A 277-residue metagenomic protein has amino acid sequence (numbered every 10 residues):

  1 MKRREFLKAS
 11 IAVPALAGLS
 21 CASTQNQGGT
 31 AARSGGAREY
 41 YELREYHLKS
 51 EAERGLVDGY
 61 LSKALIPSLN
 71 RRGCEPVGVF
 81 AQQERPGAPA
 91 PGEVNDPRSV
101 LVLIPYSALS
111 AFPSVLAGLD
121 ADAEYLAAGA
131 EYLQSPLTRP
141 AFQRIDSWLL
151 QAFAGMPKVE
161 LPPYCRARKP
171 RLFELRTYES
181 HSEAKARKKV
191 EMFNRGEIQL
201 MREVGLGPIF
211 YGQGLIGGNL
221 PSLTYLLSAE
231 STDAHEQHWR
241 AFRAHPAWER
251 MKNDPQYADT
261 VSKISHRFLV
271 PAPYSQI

Functional and structural regions predicted by a protein language model:
K2-I11, A32-R38, A52-G55, G59-V77 (+6 more regions): An amphipathic, aromatic/His-enriched active-site/gating alpha helix that lines ligand/cofactor pockets
E5-T24: N-terminal export signals
C21-E51: C-terminal segment of N-terminal export signals and the immediately downstream linker at the start of the mature
H47, A152-T232: Surface-exposed interaction/gating patches
Q82-A88, G92-N95, S135, G214-N219 (+1 more regions): A short beta-turn/loop motif at secondary-structure boundaries
P86-P105, L226: Charged, often glycine-rich, active-site loop that binds/positions anionic groups
R144, L149-G155, P271-P273: Conserved functional hotspot residues at active sites or interaction interfaces
R267-L269, Y274-I277: Short, low-order "capping/linker" segments at domain edges
